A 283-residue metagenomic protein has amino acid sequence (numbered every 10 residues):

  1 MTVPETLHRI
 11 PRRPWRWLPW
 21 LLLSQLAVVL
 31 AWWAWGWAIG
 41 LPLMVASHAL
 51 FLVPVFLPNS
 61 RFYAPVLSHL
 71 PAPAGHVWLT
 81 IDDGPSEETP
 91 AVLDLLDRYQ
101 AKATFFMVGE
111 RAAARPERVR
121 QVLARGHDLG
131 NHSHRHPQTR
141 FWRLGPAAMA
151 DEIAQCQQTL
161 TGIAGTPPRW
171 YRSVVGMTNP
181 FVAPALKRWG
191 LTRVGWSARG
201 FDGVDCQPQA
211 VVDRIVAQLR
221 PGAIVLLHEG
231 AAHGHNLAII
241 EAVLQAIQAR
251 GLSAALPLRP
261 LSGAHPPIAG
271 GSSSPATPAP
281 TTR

Functional and structural regions predicted by a protein language model:
T2-W78, S86-D94, R98, V243-L244 (+1 more regions): N-terminal pre-catalytic segment of deacetylase/amide-hydrolase enzymes
V53-F141, E152-Q155, T159: Active-site beta->alpha N-cap acidic-glycine motif
I81-D83, M107-G109, N131-S133, S173-V175 (+3 more regions): A cross-domain feature marking catalytic cores of carbohydrate-active enzymes and several ubiquitous metabolic/repair
D83-E87, F106-P116, T139-G145, R172-P180 (+2 more regions): Acidic-and-aromatic substrate-binding clefts and catalytic sites of carbohydrate-active enzymes
T89, R115, M149, I153 (+3 more regions): Aromatic/hydrophobic pocket-lining residues that form the small-molecule binding cavity in soluble enzyme cores
L93-F106, H127-D128, P146-M177, P184-W189 (+2 more regions): CE4/NodB-like, metal-dependent polysaccharide N-deacetylase domain that modifies extracellular/periplasmic N-acetylated
M177-N179, A183-Q218, G251-G263: His/Asp/Glu-enriched short active-site or ligand-binding loop at hydrolase and phosphoryl-transfer sites
V216-L261: Catalytic grooves of carbohydrate-active enzymes
